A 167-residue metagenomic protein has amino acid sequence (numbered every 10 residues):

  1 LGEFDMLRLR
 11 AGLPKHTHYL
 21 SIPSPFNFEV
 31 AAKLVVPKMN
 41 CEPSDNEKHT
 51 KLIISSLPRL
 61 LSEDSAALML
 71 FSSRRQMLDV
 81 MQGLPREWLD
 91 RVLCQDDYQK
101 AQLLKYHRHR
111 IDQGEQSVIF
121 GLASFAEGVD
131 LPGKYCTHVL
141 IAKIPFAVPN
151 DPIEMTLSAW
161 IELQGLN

Functional and structural regions predicted by a protein language model:
L1-N167: ASCE RecA-like P-loop NTPase motor cores that couple ATP hydrolysis to mechanical translocation on nucleic acids
